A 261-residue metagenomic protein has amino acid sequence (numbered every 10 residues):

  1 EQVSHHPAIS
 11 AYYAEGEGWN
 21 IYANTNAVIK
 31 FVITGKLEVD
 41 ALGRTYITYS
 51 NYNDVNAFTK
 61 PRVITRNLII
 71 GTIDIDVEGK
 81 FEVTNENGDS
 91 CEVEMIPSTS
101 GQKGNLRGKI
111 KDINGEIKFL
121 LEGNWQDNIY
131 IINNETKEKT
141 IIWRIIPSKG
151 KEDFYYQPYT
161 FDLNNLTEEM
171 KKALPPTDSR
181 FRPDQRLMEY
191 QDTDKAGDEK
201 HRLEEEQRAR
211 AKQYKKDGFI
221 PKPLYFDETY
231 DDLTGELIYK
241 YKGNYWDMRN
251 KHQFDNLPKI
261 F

Functional and structural regions predicted by a protein language model:
Q2-F261: Extended acidic, Ser/Thr- and Pro-enriched interaction/regulatory segments
